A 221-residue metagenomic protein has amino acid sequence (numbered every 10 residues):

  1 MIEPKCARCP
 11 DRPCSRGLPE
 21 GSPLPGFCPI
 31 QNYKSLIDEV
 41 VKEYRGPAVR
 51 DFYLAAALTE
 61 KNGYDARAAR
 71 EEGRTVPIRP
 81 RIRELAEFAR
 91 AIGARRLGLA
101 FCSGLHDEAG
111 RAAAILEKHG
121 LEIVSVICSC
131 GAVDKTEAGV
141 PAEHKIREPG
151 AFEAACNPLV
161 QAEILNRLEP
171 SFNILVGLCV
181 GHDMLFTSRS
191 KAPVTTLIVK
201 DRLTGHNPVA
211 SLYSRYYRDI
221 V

Functional and structural regions predicted by a protein language model:
M1-V221: An N-terminal assembly and electron-transfer interface module characteristic of large anaerobic redox and radical
